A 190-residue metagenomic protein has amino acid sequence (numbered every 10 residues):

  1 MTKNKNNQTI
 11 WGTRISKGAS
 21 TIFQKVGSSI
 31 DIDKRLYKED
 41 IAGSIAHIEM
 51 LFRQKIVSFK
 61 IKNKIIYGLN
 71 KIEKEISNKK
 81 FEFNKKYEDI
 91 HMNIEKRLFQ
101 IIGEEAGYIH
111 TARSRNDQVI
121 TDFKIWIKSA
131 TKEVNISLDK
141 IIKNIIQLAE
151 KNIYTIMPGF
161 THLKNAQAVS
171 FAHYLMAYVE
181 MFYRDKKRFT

Functional and structural regions predicted by a protein language model:
T2-T190: A helix-coil-helix interface module used to build multimeric assemblies and to scaffold catalytic/cofactor sites
